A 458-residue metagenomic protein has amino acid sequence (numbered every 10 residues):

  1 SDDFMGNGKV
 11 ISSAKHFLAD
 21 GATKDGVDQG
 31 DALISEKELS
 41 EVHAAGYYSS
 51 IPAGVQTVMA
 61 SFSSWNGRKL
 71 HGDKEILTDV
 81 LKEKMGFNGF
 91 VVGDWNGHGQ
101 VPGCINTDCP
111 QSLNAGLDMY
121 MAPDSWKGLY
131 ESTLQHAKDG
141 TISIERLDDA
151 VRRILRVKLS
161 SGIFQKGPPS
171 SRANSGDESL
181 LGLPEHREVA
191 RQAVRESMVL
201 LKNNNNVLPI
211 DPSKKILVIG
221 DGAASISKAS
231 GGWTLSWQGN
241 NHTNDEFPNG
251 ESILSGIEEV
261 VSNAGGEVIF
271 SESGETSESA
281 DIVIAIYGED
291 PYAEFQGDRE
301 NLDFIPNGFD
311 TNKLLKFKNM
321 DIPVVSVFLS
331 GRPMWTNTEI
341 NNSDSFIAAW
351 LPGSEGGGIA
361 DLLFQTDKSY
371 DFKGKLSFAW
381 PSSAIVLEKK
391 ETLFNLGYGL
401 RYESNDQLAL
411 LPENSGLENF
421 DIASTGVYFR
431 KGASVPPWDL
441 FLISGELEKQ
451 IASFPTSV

Functional and structural regions predicted by a protein language model:
S1-V458: Glycoside hydrolase catalytic-domain context in secreted enzymes
